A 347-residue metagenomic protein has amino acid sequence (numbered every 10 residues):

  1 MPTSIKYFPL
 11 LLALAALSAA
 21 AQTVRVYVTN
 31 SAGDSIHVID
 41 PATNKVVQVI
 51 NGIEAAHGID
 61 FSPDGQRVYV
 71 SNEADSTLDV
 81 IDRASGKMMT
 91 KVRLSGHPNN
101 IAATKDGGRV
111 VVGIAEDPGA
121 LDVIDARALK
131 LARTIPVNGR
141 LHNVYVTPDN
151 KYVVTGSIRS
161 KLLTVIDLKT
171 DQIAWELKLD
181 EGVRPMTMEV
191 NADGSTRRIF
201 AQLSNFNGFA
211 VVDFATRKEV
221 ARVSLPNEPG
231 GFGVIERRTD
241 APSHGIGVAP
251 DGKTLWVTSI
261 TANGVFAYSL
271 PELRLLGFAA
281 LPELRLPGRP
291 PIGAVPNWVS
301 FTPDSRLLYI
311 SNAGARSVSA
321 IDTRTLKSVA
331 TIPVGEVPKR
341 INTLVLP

Functional and structural regions predicted by a protein language model:
M1-P9: Bacterial N-terminal signal peptides that target proteins for export
L10-L17: Hydrophobic helical h-region of N-terminal Sec-dependent signal peptides in bacterial secretory/periplasmic proteins
S18-P347: Predominantly soluble domains enriched in secretory-pathway, periplasmic, or organellar proteins
